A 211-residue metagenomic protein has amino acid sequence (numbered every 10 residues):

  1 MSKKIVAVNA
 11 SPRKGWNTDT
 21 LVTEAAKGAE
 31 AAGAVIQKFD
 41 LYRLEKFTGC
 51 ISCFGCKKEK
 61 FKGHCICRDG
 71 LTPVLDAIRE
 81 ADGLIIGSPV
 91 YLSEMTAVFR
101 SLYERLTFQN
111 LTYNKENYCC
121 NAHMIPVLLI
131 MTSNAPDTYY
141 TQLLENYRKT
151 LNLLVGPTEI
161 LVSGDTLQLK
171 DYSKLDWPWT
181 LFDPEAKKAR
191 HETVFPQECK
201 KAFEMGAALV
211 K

Functional and structural regions predicted by a protein language model:
M1-E116, W179-K211: N-terminal beta1-alpha1-beta2 submodule of the flavodoxin-like/Rossmannoid cofactor-binding fold
T48-S52, T141, K170-L175: Short aromatic-enriched loop/helix-cap "lid" or pocket-rim segments at secondary-structure transitions that line
S88, L106, M131-N134, D165: Generic secondary-structure microfeatures
Y91-S93, A135-P136, L167-Q168: Short, catalytically relevant binding-site loops at active-site mouths
V98, L111-L161: Short, glycine-/small-residue-rich phosphate/pyrophosphate-handling segment
E159-K170: Beta-strand-loop-alpha "switch" segments that mediate conformational coupling across diverse proteins
